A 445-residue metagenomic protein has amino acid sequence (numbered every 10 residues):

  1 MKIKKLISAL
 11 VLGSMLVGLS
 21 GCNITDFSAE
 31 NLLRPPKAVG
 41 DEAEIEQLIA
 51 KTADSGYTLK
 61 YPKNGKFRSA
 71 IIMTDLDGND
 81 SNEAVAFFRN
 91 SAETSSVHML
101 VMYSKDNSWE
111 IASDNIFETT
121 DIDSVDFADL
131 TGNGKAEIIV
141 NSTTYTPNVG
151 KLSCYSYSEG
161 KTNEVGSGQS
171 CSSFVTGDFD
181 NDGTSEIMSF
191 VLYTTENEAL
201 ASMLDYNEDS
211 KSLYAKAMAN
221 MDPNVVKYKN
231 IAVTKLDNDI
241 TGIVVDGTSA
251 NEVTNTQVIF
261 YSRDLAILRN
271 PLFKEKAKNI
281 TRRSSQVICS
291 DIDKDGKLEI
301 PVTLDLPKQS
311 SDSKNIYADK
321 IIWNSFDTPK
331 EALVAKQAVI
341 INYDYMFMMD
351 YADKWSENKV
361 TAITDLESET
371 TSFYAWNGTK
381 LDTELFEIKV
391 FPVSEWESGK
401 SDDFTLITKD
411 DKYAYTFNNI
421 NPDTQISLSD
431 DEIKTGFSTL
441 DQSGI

Functional and structural regions predicted by a protein language model:
M1-S20: Sec-dependent bacterial lipoprotein signal peptides
K5, G21-T364, T370-F373, E395-W396 (+2 more regions): Beta-propeller-forming repeat regions
Y374, D410-D431: Domain-scale activation on soluble regions of proteins
A375-E395: A short acidic-to-branched-hydrophobic micro-motif
